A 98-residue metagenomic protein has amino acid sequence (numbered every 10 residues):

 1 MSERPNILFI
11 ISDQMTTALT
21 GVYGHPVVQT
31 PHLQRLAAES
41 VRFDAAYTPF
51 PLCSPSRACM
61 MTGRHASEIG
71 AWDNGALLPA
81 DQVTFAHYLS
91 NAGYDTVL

Functional and structural regions predicted by a protein language model:
M1-L98: Formylglycine-dependent sulfatase
